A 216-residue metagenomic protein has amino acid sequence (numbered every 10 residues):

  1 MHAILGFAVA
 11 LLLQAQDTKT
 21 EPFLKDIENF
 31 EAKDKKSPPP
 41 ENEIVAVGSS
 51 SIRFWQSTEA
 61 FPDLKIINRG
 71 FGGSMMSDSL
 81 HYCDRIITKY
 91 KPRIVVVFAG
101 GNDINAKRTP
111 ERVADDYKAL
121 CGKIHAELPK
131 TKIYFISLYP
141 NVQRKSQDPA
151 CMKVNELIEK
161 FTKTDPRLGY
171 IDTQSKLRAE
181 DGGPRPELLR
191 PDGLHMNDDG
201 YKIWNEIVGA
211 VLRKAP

Functional and structural regions predicted by a protein language model:
M1-V47, R53, S57-A60, A215-P216: N-terminal secretory targeting modules
L24-I27, L80-D84, P110, A114-C121 (+4 more regions): Extracytoplasmic/secreted envelope proteins and their assembly/folding machinery, especially bacterial periplasmic
S37-P40, A60-F61, T88-Y90, A126-E127 (+1 more regions): Extracellular/periplasmic catalytic domains that process cell-envelope and extracellular macromolecules
A46, I66-N68, Y170: Conserved beta-strand scaffold positions in the cores of enzyme catalytic domains, especially in NTP/NDP-utilizing
V47-G48, G100, T173, N197: A secondary-structure boundary/capping signal
I52-I67, M76-A114, K118, Y134 (+1 more regions): Oxyanion-hole/transition-state-stabilizing segment in secreted/luminal serine hydrolases and related acyltransferases
A114-I136, K153-L168: Charged, glycine-enriched surface loops/patches that mediate electrostatic binding to polyanionic ligands
P140-P216: Catalytic His-Asp segment of secreted/periplasmic serine-dependent ester chemistry enzymes
